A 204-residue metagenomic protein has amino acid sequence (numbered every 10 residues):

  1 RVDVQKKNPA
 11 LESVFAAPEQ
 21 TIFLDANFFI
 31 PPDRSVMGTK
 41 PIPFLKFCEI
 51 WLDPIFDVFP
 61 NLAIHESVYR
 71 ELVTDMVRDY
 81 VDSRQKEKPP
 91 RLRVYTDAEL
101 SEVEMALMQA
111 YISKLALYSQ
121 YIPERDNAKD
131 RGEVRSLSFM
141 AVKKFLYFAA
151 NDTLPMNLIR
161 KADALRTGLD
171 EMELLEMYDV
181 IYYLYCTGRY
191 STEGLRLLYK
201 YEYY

Functional and structural regions predicted by a protein language model:
R1-K143, T153-Y204: Active-site-proximal, substrate-binding regions of enzyme catalytic domains and RNA-binding/basic surfaces
L146: Short acidic/polar active-site loop segments enriched in Thr and Asp
A149-A150: Short beta-strand scaffold positions
